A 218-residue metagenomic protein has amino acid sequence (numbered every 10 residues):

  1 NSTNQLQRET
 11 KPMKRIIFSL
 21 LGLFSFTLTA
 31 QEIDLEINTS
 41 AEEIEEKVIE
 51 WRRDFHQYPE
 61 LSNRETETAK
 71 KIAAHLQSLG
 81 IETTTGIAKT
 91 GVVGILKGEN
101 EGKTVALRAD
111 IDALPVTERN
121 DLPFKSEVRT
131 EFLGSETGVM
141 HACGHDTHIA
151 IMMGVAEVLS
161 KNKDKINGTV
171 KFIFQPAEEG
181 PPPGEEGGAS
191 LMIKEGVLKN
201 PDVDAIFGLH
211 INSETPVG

Functional and structural regions predicted by a protein language model:
N1-E32: Bacterial Sec-dependent N-terminal signal peptides
Q7, L20, K89-V92, E136 (+1 more regions): Intrinsically disordered, low-complexity segments enriched in small/polar residues
E9-K11, I149, E214: Alpha-helical and His/Cys-centered functional microenvironments
K14, G144-T147: Residue-level micro-sites within transmembrane alpha helices that shape and flank functional polar/acidic positions
S19, R108, I173: Residues in well-ordered beta-strands of folded domains
T27-L28, R52, A189: A generic alpha-helix preference that emphasizes hydrophobic side chains
Q31-M140, A150-G154, V158-G168: Acidic/His- and Gly-rich active-site-bordering loop/insert found across diverse amide/peptide-bond hydrolases
R129-M140, T147, D164-G218: Histidine/acidic-residue-rich, glycine-tolerant segments that coordinate divalent metal ions
